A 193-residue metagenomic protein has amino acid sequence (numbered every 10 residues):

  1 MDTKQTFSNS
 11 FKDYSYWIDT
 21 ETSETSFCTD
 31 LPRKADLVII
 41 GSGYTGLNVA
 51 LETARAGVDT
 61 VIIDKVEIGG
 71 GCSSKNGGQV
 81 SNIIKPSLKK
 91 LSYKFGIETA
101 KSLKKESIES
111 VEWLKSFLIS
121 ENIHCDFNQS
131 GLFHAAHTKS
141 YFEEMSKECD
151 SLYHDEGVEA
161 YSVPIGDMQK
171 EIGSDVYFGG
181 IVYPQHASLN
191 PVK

Functional and structural regions predicted by a protein language model:
M1-L37, R55: Extreme N-terminal leader/targeting segments of oxidoreductases
D2-D19, P86-S92, S116-S130, H134-K193: Flavin (FAD/FMN) cofactor-binding and adjacent substrate-gating region of FAD-dependent oxidoreductase domains
R33-I62: N-terminal Rossmann-like FAD-binding beta1-loop-alpha1 element of flavoenzymes
K75-K105: Glycine-rich active-site loop/strand segments that organize a redox cofactor
S102-S116, K147: A non-catalytic, amphipathic alpha-helix used as a structural packing/dimerization or gating element in enzyme scaffolds
